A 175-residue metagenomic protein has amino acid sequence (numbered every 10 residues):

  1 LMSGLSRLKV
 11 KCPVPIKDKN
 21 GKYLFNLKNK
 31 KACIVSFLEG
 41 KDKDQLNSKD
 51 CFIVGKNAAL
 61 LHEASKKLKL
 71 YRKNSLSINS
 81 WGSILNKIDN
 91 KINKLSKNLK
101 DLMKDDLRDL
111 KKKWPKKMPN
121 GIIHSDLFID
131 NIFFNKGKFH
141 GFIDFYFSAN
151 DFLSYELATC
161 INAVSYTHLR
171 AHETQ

Functional and structural regions predicted by a protein language model:
L1-L68: ATP-binding pocket architecture of kinase catalytic cores
P15, R108-Y155: Active-site acidic catalytic loop and adjacent metal/ATP-binding pocket of ATP-dependent phosphoryl transfer enzymes
K41, L68, K91, A163-V164: Alpha-helix C-capping/helix-to-loop hinge sites
K66-L70, G82-S125: An alpha-helical support segment within catalytic cores of ATP-dependent transferases
L70-S77: Short, glycine/acidic-rich hinge or "gate" loops at secondary-structure transitions that mediate conformational
E156-A163: C-lobe/activation-segment region of protein kinase-like
H168-Q175: Single conserved hydrophobic/aromatic residue that forms the stacking wall/gate of nucleotide- or nucleobase-binding
